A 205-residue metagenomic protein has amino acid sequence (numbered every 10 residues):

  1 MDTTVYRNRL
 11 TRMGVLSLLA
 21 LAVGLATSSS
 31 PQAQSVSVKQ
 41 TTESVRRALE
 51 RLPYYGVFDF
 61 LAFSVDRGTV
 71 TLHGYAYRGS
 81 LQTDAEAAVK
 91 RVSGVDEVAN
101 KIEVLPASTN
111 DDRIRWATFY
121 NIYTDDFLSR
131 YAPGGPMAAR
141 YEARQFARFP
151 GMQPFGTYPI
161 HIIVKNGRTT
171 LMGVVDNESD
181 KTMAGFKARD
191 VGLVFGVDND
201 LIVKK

Functional and structural regions predicted by a protein language model:
D2-L19, L25-K205: N-terminal targeting leaders
